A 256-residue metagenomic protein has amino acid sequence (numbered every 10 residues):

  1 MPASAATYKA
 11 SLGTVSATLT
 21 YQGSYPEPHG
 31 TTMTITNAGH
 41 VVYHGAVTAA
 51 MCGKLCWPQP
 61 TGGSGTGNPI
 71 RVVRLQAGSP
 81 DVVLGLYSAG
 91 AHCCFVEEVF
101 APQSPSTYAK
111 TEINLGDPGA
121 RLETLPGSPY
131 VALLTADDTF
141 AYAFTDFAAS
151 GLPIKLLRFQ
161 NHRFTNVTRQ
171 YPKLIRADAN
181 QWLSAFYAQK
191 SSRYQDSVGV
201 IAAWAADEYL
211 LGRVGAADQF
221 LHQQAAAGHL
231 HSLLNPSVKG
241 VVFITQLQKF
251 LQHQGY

Functional and structural regions predicted by a protein language model:
P2-G30, T135-Y256: Acidic, small-residue rich beta-repeat scaffolds with periodic aromatic anchors
S4-G67: Terminal domain-start segments
A6-T7, S64-R71, L115-T124: Repeated scaffold domains used in trafficking and secretory/extracellular systems, primarily beta-propellers
L12-Q22, R71-S88, T124-F140: Acidic/hydrophobic-patterned starts of short beta strands in beta-sheet-rich repeat architectures
T36-A38, C94-A109, S150-T165: Beta-propeller blade repeat segments, especially FG-GAP/WD-type strand-to-loop junctions in 6- to 7-bladed propeller
Y43-H44, T111-E112, T168: A structural microfeature
T48-C52, N114-R121, P172-I175: Short coil/turn segments at the loop-to-beta-strand junctions that recur within blades of beta-propeller repeat folds
Q59-V72, Y187-G199: Signature of short aromatic-glycine-proline-rich micro-motifs recurring in repeat-based ectodomains
